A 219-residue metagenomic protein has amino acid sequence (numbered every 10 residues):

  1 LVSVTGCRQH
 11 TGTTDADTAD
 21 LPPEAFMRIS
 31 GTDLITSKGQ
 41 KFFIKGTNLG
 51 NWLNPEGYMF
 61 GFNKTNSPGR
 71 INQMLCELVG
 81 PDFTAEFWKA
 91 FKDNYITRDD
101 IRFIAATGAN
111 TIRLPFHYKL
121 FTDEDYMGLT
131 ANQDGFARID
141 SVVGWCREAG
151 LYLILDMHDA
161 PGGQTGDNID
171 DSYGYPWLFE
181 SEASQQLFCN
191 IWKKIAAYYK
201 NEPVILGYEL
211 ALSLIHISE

Functional and structural regions predicted by a protein language model:
V4-G6: C-terminal motif of bacterial Sec signal peptides marking the signal peptidase cleavage site
G12-A109: N-terminal carbohydrate-binding accessory modules
F43-L49, T111-F116, L153-L155, L206-L210: Structural recognition of the beta-strand scaffold that forms the well-ordered cores of secreted hydrolase catalytic
G50, P55, K119-F121, A160-G162: Active-site loop signature of alpha/beta-hydrolase-fold enzymes
T84-T111, T122, G128-D159, G163 (+1 more regions): An active-site-proximal structural segment forming one wall of the substrate-binding cleft that immediately precedes
H117, H158-G162, A211-S213: Active-site beta-loop-alpha junctions enriched in small/polar residues
S213-E219: Residue-level detector of conserved catalytic or cofactor/ligand-binding positions in enzyme active sites
